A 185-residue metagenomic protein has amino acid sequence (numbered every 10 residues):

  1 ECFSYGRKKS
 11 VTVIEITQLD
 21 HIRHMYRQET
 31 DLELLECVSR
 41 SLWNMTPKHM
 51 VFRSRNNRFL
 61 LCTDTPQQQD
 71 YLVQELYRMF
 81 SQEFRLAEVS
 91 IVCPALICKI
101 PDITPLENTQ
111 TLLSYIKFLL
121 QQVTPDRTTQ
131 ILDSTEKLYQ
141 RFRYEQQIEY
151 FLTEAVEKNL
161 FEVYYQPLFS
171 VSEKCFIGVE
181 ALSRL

Functional and structural regions predicted by a protein language model:
E1, Y5, Q121-Q122, L138-R141: Signal-transducing coiled-coil linker helices
F3-V11, T17-W43, F52-N56, Q67-Q74 (+1 more regions): Conserved long alpha-helical elements within nucleotide-processing catalytic cores of c-di-GMP signaling and class III
R7-K9, H49, N57, T128-T129 (+1 more regions): PAS-family sensory domain
E15-Q18, S183-L185: Flexible glycine-/small-residue-rich
C37-T104: GGDEF/GGEEF active-site signature
C62-D70, A87-L112, L119, K137-R141 (+2 more regions): Catalytic strand-loop-helix junctions within cyclic-nucleotide turnover domains
Q110-T135, Y150-E162: Catalytic/regulatory signature loops of cyclic-dinucleotide turnover enzymes and related class III nucleotidyl cyclases
E136-L185: Active-site core of bacterial EAL-family cyclic-dinucleotide phosphodiesterase domains
